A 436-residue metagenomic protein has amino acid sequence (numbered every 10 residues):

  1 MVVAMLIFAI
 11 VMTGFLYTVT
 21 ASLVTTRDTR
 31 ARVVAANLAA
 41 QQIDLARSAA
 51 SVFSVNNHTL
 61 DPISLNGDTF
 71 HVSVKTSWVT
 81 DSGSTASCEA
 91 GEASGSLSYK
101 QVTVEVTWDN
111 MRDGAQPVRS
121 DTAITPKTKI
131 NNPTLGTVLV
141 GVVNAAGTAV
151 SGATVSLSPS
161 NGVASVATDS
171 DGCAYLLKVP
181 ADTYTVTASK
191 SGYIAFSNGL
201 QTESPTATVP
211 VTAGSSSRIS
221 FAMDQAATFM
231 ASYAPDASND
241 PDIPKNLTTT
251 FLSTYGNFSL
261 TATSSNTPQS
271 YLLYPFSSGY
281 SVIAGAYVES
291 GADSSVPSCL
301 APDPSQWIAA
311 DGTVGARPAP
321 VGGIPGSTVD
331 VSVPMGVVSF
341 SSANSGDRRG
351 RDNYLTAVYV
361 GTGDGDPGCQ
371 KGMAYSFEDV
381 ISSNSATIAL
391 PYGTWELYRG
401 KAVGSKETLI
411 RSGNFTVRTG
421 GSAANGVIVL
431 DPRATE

Functional and structural regions predicted by a protein language model:
V3-A9, L16-G152, N161, I194-F196 (+2 more regions): Flexible, low-complexity segments enriched in proline/glycine/serine and punctuated by aromatic residues
T148-S156, D242-L247: Short flexible loop/turn segments that cap and initiate beta-strands
A164, A174-Y175, S217, A386: Short strand-edge motifs at loop-to-beta-strand transitions and within beta-strands of extracellular beta-rich domains
A164-S170, F377-D379: Short beta-strand segments within Ig-like beta-sandwich modules, predominantly Fibronectin type-III
K178-V179: Solvent-exposed segments in extracellular or luminal domains encompassing
T185-E436: Preference for solvent-exposed, low-hydrophobicity sequence contexts
